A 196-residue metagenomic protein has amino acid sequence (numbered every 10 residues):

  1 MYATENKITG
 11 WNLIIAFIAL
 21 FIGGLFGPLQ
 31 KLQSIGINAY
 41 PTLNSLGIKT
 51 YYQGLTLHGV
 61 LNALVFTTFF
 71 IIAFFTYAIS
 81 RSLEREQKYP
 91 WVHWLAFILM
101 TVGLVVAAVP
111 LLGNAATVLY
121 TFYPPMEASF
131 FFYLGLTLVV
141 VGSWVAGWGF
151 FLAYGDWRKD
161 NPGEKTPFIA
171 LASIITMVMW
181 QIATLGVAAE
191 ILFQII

Functional and structural regions predicted by a protein language model:
M1-K7: Cytosolic juxtamembrane amphipathic/interface segments immediately preceding and feeding into a transmembrane helix
T9-P41, I48-S82, P90-T117, F131-Y154 (+1 more regions): Hydrophobic cores of alpha-helical transmembrane segments in multi-pass integral membrane proteins
T121-F132: Non-cytosolic membrane-interface motifs at loop->transmembrane helix junctions
Y154-P162: Inter-helical turn/loop segments and adjacent helix faces that build the functional surface of alpha-helical bundle
E164-P167: Generic structural signal for alpha-helix starts
